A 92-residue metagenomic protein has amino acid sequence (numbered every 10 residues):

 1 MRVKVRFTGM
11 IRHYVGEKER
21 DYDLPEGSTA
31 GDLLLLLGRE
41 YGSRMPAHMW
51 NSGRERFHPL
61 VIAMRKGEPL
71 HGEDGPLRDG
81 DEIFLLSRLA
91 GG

Functional and structural regions predicted by a protein language model:
M1-G91: Ubiquitin-like/PB1-type beta-grasp interaction modules and other compact soluble beta-rich domains
